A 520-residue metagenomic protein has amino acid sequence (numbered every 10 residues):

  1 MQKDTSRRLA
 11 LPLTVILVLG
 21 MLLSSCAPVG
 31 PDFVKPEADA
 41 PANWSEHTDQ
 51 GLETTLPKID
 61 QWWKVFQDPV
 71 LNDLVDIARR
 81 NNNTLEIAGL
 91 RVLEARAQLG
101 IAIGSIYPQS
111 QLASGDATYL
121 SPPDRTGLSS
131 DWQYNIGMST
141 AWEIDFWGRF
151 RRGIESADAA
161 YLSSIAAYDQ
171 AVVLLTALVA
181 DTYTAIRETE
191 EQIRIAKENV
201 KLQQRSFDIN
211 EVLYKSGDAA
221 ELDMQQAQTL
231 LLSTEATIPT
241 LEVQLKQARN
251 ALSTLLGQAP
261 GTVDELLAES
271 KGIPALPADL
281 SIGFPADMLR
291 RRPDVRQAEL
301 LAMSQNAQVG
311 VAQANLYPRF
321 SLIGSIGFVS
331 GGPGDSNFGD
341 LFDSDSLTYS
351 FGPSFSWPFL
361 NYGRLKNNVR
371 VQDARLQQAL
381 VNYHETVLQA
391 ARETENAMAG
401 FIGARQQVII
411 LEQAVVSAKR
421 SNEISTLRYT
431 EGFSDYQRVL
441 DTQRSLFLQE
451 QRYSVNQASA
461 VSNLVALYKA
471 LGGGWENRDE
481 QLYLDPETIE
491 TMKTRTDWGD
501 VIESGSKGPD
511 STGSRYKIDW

Functional and structural regions predicted by a protein language model:
Q2-L13: Bacterial N-terminal signal peptides that target proteins for export
L22-S25: C-terminal motif of bacterial Sec signal peptides marking the signal peptidase cleavage site
A27-L178, F320-G324, S354, F359-V369 (+1 more regions): Short flexible linkers and secondary-structure junctions
Q50-F66, D76, S114-S139, T262-S281 (+5 more regions): Small/polar, glycine/serine/threonine/aspartate-rich low-complexity segments that form flexible
E86-I87, I103-G104, I144-V172, L222 (+6 more regions): Sec/SRP-type N-terminal targeting helices
F150, A166-F284, G400, A404 (+6 more regions): Periplasmic alpha-helical coiled-coil/stalk elements that build and connect Gram-negative outer-membrane
D264, V416-D441, V465-L482: A glycine-biased, small/acidic residue-tolerant capping/turn segment at secondary-structure junctions
